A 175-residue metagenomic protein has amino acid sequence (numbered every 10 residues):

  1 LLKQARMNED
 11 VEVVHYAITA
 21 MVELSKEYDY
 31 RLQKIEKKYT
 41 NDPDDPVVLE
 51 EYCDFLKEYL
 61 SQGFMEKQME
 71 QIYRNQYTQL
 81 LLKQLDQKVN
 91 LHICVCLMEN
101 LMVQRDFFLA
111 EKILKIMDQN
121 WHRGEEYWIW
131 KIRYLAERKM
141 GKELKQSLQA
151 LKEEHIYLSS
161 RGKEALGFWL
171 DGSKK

Functional and structural regions predicted by a protein language model:
L1-L2, V48: N-terminal segments that cap or nucleate solenoid repeat domains
L2-M7, V14, E27-K34, T78 (+2 more regions): Amphipathic alpha-helical scaffolding segments comprising HEAT/armadillo-like alpha-solenoid repeats
K3-M7, A20, K38-Y39, Q84 (+2 more regions): Alpha-solenoid HEAT/Armadillo-like helical repeat scaffolds in large eukaryotic proteins
Q4-E12, E23, D42-P43, Q87 (+1 more regions): Short coil turns that connect the paired helices of HEAT/ARM alpha-solenoid repeats
R6, M21-Y28, L56, L60 (+1 more regions): Alpha-solenoid repeat junctions
S25-E50: Charged, amphipathic alpha-helical linkers/stalks
D45-K175: Long, non-transmembrane cytosolic or organellar matrix-exposed soluble domains/tails of integral membrane proteins
